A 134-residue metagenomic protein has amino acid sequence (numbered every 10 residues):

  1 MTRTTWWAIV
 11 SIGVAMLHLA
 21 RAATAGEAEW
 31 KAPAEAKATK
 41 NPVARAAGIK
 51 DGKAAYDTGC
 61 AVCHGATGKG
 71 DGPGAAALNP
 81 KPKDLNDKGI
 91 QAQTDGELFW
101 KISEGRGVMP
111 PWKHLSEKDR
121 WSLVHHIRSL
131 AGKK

Functional and structural regions predicted by a protein language model:
M1-V10: Bacterial N-terminal signal peptides that target proteins for export
A15-A22: C-terminal segment of classical bacterial N-terminal signal peptides
G26-A55: Electrostatic cytochrome c docking/interface patches
E27, W100-R106, W112-K134: C-terminal capping alpha-helices of c-type cytochrome domains
W30-A32, P73-L78: Short, flexible, mixed-charge acidic loops at enzyme active sites
N41-R45, T67, D84, V108-P111: Conserved beta-strand positions that form and line the central face of beta-propeller blades
A46-K69, A75, L98-E104: Sequence/structural segment immediately N-terminal to covalent heme-attachment motifs in c-type and related
K81-G96, P111-R120: Electron-transfer interface patches adjacent to heme c in soluble/periplasmic c-type cytochromes and di-/multiheme
